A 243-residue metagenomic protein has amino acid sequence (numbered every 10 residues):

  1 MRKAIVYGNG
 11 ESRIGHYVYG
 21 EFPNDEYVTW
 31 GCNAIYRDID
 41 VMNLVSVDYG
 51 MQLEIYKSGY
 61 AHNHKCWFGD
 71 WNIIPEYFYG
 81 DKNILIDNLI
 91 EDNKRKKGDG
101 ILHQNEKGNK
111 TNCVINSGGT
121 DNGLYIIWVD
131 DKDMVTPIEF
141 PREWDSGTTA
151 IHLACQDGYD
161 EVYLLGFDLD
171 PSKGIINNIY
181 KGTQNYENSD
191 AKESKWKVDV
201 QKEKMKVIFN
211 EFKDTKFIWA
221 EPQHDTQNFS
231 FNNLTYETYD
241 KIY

Functional and structural regions predicted by a protein language model:
M1-Y243: Metal-ion/cofactor- or nucleotide/acyl-coenzyme-handling active-site neighborhoods
